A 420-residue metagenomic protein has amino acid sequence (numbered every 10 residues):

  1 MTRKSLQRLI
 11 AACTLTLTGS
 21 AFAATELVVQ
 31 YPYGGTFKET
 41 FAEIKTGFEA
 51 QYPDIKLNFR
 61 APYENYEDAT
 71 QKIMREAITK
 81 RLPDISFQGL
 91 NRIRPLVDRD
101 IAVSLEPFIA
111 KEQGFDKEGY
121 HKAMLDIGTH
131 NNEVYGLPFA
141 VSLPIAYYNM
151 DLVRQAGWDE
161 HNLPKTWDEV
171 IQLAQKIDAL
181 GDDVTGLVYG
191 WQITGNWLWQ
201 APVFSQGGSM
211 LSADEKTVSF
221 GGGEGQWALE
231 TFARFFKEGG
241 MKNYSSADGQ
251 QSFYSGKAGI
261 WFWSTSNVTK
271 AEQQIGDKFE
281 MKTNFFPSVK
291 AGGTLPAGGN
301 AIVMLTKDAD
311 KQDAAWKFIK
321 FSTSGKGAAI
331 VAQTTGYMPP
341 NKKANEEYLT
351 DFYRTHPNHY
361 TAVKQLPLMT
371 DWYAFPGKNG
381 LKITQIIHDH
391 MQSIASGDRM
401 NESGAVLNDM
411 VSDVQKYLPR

Functional and structural regions predicted by a protein language model:
A24-G35, I55-R60, I85, Y135 (+1 more regions): Short, well-ordered beta-strand elements
E26-E43, P62-Y66, S142, T194 (+1 more regions): Extracytoplasmic "Venus flytrap"
T46, A50-Q51, K56, A156 (+7 more regions): Extracytoplasmic/periplasmic substrate-recognition and gating elements
G47-Y120, T129, Q155-G157, N162 (+2 more regions): Extracytoplasmic "Venus flytrap"/periplasmic binding protein-like
L90-I145, I171, L198, P202 (+4 more regions): Hinge/lid segment of periplasmic solute-binding proteins
H130-F139, P144, D168-T217, E224 (+1 more regions): Extracytoplasmic/periplasmic solute-binding protein
I171-D178, D214-N243, F286: Glycine-centered hinge/linker elements that transmit conformational signals in sensory and ligand-binding systems
Y360-D413: C-terminal capping/gating helix-and-loop segments adjacent to ligand/active sites or protein-protein/ligand interfaces
